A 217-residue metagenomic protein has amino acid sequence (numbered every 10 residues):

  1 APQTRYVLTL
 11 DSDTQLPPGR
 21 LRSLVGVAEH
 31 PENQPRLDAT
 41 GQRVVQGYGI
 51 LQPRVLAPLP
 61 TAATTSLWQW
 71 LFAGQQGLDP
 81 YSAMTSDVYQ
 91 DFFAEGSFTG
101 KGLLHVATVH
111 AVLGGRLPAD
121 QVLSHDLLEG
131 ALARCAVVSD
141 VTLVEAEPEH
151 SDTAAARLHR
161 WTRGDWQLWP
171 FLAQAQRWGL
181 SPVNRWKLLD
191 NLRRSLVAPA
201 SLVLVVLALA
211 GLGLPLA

Functional and structural regions predicted by a protein language model:
A1-W178, R185: Internal catalytic domains of large membrane-associated glycosyltransferases
P53-R54, F98, G179-A217: Alpha-helical bilayer-embedded segments of polytopic membrane proteins, i.e., transmembrane/intramembrane helices
